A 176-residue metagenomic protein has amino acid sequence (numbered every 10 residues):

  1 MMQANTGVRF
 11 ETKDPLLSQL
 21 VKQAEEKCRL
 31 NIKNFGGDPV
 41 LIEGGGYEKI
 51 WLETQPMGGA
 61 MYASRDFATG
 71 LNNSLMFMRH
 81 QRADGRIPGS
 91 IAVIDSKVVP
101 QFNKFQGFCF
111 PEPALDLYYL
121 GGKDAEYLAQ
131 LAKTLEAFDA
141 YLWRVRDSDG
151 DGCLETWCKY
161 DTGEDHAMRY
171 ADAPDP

Functional and structural regions predicted by a protein language model:
M2-A129: Substrate-binding groove/exosite segments of carbohydrate-active enzymes
Q23-L30, M76, T134-S148: Alpha-helical scaffold segments in carbohydrate-active enzymes
G89-F105, A140-P176: The feature captures the catalytic groove of carbohydrate-active enzymes
G121-A132, W143-C153: Short secondary-structure capping/junction motifs at helix and strand boundaries
